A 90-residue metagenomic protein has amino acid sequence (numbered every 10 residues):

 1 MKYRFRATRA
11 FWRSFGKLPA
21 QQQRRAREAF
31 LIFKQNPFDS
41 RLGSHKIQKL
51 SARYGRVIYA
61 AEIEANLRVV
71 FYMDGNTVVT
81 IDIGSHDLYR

Functional and structural regions predicted by a protein language model:
K2-R4, A10-K17, R56, A60-R90: Enriched for short, Lys/Arg-rich terminal
P19-Q21: Short helix-coil-helix linker/hinge
I32-A61: A short, surface-exposed loop/turn module that caps and links secondary-structure elements
